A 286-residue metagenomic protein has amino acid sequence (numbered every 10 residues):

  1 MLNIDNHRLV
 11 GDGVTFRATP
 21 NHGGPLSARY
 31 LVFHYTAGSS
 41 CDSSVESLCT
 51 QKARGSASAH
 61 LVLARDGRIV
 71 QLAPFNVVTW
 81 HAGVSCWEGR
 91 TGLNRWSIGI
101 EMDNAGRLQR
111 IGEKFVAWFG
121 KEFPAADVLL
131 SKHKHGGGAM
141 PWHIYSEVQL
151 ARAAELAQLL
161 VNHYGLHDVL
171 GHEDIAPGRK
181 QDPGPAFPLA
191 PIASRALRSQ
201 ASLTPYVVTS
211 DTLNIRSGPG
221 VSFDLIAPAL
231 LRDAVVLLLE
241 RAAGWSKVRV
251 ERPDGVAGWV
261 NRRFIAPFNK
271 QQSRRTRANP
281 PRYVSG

Functional and structural regions predicted by a protein language model:
L2, G23, V62, P185-T209 (+3 more regions): Acidic, His- and aromatic-enriched active-site or binding-groove loops in soluble protein domains that engage sugars
L2-H167: Active-site-adjacent loop/helix surface patches within enzyme catalytic domains that shape the substrate-binding cleft
G24, A227-P228: Residue "hotspots" at secondary-structure boundaries inside conserved domains
H163-R179: Acidic/histidine-rich, metal-coordinating catalytic segments
P219-D224: Short alpha-helix capping/helix-loop boundary micro-motifs
L230, A234-I265: SH3/SH3-like beta-barrel superfamily modules
A278-G286: Long, low-complexity, intrinsically disordered segments
